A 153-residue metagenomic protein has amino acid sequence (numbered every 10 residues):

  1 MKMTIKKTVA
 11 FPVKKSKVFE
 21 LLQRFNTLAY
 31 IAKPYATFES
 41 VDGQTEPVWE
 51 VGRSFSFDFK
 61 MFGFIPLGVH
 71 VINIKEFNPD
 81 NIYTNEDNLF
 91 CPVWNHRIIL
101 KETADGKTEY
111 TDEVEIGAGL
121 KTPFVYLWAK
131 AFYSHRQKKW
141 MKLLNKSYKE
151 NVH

Functional and structural regions predicted by a protein language model:
M1-W49: Hydrophobic ligand-binding cavity/cleft-lining segments
T4-K6, P66-V71, P92-R97: Short, surface-exposed coil-to-beta transition loops
F11-V13, M61-G63, E76, I116-A118: Beta-strand elements of well-folded, non-transmembrane domains
K14-S16, E46, K75-D80, I99-E109: A short, structured loop/turn motif at beta-sheet edges
V18-L22, L28, F55, I74 (+3 more regions): Hydrophobic pocket/interface hotspot
S40-E86: Glycine-rich portal/gate segments that line the openings of hydrophobic small-molecule binding cavities
N85-A131: Beta-strand/loop substructures that line and gate deep hydrophobic ligand-binding cavities in soluble
I116-H153: A conserved amphipathic terminal alpha-helix motif
